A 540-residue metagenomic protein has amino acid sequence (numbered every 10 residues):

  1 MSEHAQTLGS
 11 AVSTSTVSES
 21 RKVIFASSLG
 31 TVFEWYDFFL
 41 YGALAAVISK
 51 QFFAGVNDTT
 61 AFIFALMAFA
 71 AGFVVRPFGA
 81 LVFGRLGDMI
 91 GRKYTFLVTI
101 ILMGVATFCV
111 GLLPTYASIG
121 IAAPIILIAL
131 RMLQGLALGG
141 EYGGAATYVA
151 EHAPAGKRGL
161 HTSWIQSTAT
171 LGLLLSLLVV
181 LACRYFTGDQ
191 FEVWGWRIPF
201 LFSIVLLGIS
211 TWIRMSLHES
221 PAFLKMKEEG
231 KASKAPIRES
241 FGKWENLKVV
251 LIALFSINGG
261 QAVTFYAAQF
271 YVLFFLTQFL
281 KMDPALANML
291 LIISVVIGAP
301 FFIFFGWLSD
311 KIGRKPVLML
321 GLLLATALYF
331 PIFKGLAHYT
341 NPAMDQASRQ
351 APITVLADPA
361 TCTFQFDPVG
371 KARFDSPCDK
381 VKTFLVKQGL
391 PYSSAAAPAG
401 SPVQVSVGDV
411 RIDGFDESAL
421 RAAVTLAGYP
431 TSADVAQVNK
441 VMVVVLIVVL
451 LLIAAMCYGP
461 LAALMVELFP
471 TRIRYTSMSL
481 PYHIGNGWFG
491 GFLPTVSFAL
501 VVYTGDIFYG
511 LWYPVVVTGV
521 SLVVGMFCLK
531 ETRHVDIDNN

Functional and structural regions predicted by a protein language model:
Y41-G42, N246-V295, I332-F333, A360-A395 (+4 more regions): Extracytoplasmic gate region of multi-pass secondary transporters
A45-R76: Extracellular/periplasmic helix-loop-helix junction of adjacent transmembrane segments in MFS-like secondary
A54, I101-G120, L323-A343, L426-V435: C-terminal ends and interior cores of transmembrane alpha-helices in multi-pass membrane transporters/permeases
L66-R85, G104-A106, L171, I292-F305: Central cavity-lining transmembrane alpha-helices of secondary-active solute carriers, predominantly the Major
M89-I101, K311-L322: Cytoplasmic membrane-interface "Motif A"-like loop-to-helix N-cap segments of 12-TM Major Facilitator Superfamily
L113, I119-G139, A343-A357, K440-M456: Hydrophobic core of transmembrane alpha-helices in multi-pass small-molecule transporters, especially MFS/SLC-type
A137, G159-R184, L206, I332 (+1 more regions): Glycine-rich segments within core transmembrane alpha-helices of 12-TM secondary carriers
S210-L217, I332-Y339, V516-N540: Multi-pass alpha-helical transporter architecture, strongest for 12-TM Major Facilitator/SLC carriers used
